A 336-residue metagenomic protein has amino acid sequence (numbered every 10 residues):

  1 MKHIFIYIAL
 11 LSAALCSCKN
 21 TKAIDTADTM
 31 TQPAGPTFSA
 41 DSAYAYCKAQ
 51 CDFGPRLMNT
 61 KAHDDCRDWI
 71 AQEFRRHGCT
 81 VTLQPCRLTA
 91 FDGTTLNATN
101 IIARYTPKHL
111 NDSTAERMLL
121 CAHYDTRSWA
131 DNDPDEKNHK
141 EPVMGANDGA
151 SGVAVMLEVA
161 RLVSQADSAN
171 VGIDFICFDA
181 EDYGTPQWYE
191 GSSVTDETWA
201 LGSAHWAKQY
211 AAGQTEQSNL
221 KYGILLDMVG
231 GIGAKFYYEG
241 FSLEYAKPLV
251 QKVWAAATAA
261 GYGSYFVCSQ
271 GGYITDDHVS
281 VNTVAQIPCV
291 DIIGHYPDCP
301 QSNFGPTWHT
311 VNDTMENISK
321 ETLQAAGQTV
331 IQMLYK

Functional and structural regions predicted by a protein language model:
M1-F5, K19: Positively charged n-region of N-terminal signal peptides that target proteins for export
A14-S17: C-terminal motif of bacterial Sec signal peptides marking the signal peptidase cleavage site
N20-R67, H77, P300-T314: N-terminal capping segment at the start of a domain
T29-T37, D52-K61, L88-F91, N138-A150 (+5 more regions): Second-shell loop/turn segments in exported
K48-T114: A non-catalytic alpha/beta surface segment that caps or lines the substrate-entry region of metallo-dependent hydrolase
L57-M58, R87-F91, H109, Y124-S128 (+4 more regions): Solvent-exposed loop/turn segments at secondary-structure junctions within structured extracellular/periplasmic domains
P85-R87, T95, Y222, V229-K336: Active-site-adjacent substrate-binding region of metalloamidase/peptidase-like peptide-processing proteins
K140-P248, D277: Acidic/histidine-rich catalytic neighborhood of metal-dependent amide-processing enzymes
